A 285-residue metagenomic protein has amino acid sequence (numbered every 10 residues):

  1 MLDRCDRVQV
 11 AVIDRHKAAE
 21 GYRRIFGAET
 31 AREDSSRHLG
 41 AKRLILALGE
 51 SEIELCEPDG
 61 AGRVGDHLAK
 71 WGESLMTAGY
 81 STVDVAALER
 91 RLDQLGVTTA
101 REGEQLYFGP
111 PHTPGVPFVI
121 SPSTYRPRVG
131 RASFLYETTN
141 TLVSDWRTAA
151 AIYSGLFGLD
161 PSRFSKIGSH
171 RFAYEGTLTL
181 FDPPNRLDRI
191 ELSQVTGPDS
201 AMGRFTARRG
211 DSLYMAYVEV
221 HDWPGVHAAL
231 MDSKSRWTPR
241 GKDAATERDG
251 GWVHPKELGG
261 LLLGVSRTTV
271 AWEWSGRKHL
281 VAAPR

Functional and structural regions predicted by a protein language model:
M1-A19, E73-Y80, S121-F157, S162 (+2 more regions): N-terminal beta-strand motif that seeds the catalytic metal site of vicinal oxygen chelate
M1-G62: An N-terminus-focused feature that recognizes amino-terminal "leader" regions
R4-I13, L44-G49, V64-R91, L135-D145 (+4 more regions): Vicinal oxygen chelate
D14-E29, L88-L95, D145-P161, V226-K234: Amphipathic alpha-helical segments
T30-L48, Y107-H112, K166-F181: N-terminal strand-loop-strand beta-hairpin
E54, G79, A86-L135, A173-Q194 (+2 more regions): Vicinal oxygen chelate
A61-G65, D199-S200, V270-W272: Serine-centered coil/turn micro-motif
W146-T196: Aromatic-anchored, glycine/proline-accented short structural segments that stabilize local strand-turns or short
